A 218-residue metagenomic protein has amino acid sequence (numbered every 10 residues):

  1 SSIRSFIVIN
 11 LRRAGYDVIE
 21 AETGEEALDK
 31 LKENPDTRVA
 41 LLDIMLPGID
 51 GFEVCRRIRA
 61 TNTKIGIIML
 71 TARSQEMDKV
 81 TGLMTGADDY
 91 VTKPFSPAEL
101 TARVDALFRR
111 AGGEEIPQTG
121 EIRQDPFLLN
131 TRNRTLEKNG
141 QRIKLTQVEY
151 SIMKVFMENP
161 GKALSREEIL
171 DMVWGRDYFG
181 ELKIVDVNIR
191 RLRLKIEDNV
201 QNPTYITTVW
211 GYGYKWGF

Functional and structural regions predicted by a protein language model:
S5-R13: Charged docking surfaces used in two-component/phosphorelay signaling
E20-V39: Acidic, metal-coordinating helix/loop segments flanking the phosphotransfer/catalytic sites of two-component signaling
A21-E22, L46-I49, M77: Hydrophobic residue at a beta-alpha junction that N-caps the helix immediately following a catalytic beta-strand/loop
I44-M45, R73: The short loop immediately C-terminal to the conserved phospho-acceptor aspartate in CheY-like receiver
R56, A60-R123: Basic, amphipathic DNA-recognition helix from helix-turn-helix-like DNA-binding domains
D105-A163, E167: Short, Lys/Arg-enriched segments at the junction into DNA-binding effector domains of transcriptional regulators
E114-E115, T119-E121, K144, I189 (+1 more regions): DNA-binding patch around the recognition helix
